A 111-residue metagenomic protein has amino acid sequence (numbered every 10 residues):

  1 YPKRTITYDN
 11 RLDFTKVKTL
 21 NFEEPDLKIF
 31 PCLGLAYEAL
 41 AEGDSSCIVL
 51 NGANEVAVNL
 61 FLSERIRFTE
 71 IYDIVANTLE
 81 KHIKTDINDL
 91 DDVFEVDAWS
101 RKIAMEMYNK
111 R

Functional and structural regions predicted by a protein language model:
Y1-R111: Catalytic, metal-anchored helix/loop core of enzyme active sites in primary metabolism
